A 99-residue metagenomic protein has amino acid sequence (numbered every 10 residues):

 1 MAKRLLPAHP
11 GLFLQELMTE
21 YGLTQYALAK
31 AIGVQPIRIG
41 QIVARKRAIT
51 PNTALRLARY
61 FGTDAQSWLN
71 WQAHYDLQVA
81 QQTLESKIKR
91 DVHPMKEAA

Functional and structural regions predicted by a protein language model:
M1-L23, N70: A short, Lys/Arg-rich alpha-helix, primarily the initiator
M18, A29, A58: The alpha-helix within a helix-turn-helix
L23-Q41: Short alpha-helical DNA-recognition segment
G33, A44-K46, A73: Residue-level detection of the helix-turn-helix DNA-binding "recognition helix"
K46-R59: Short, basic-rich loop-to-helix N-cap that marks the start of a DNA-contacting helix
L69-A99: Short, charged recognition helix plus adjacent turn of helix-turn-helix-like nucleic-acid-binding domains
